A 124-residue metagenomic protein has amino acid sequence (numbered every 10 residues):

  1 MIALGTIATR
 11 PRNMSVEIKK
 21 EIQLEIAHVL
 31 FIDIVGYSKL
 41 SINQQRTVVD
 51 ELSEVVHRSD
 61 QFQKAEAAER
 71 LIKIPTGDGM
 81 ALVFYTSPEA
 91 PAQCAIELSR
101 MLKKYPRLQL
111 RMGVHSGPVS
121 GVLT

Functional and structural regions predicted by a protein language model:
I2-I22: Intrinsically disordered or compositionally simple regulatory linkers and C-terminal tails in signal-transduction
S15-Q93, E97: Catalytic NTP-binding/metal-coordinating core of nucleotidyl cyclase/transferase enzymes
H28, T76-G79, R107-L123: A short glycine-enriched loop-to-beta-strand structural element that forms part of the catalytic core of nucleotide
R100-P106: A common structural junction motif
